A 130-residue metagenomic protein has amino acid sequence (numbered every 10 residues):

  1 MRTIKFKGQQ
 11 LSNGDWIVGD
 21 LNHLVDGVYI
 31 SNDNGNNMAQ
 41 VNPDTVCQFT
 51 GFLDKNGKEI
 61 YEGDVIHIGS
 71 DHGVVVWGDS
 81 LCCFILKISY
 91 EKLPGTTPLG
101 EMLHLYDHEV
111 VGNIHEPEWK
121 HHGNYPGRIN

Functional and structural regions predicted by a protein language model:
M1-N130: Secondary-structure transition motif
